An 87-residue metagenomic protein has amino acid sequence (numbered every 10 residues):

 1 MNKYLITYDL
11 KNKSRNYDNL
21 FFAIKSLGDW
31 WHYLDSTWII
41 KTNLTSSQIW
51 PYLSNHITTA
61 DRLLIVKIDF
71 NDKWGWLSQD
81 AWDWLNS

Functional and structural regions predicted by a protein language model:
M1-W31, T37-L44: Extended, hydrophobic alpha-helical segments
N16, W50, G75: Short acidic, gly/pro-rich beta-turn/loop elements at beta-sheet edges and active-site/ligand-binding grooves
N19-K25, W50-I57: Short amphipathic alpha-helices in soluble, non-transmembrane regions that often serve as interface/regulatory elements
W30-H32, I57-T58: Arginine/glycine-rich "motif VI" loop of SF2 helicases in the C-terminal RecA-like domain
Y33-W38, L64-I68: A generic structural motif
H56-S87: C-terminal structural segments of small proteins and small subunits
